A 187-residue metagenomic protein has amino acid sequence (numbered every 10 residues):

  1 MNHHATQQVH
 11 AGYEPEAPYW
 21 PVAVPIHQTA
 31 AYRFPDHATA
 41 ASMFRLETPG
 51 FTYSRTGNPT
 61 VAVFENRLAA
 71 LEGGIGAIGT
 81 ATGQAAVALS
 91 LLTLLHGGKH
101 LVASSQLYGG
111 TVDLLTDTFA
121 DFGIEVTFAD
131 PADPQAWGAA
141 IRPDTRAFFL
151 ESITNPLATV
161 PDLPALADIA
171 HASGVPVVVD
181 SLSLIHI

Functional and structural regions predicted by a protein language model:
M1-T48: N-terminal glycine-rich, Lys/His-bearing helix-loop that initiates the first secondary-structure elements of many
W20, L68, A86, L101 (+3 more regions): Buried hydrophobic positions in well-ordered alpha/beta secondary-structure cores of metabolic enzymes
A31, D36-A88, G110-D117: Conserved N-terminal alpha-helix of the aminotransferase class I/II PLP-enzyme fold
T93-T111, D130: Conserved PLP-anchoring active-site segment centered on the Schiff-base-forming lysine
D113-I153, L157-A165: PLP-dependent aminotransferase-class I/II
I169-S181: Short beta-strand/loop segments at the ligand-binding rim of alpha/beta enzyme cores
I185-I187: Conserved small/polar residues in nucleotide/adenosyl-binding loops
